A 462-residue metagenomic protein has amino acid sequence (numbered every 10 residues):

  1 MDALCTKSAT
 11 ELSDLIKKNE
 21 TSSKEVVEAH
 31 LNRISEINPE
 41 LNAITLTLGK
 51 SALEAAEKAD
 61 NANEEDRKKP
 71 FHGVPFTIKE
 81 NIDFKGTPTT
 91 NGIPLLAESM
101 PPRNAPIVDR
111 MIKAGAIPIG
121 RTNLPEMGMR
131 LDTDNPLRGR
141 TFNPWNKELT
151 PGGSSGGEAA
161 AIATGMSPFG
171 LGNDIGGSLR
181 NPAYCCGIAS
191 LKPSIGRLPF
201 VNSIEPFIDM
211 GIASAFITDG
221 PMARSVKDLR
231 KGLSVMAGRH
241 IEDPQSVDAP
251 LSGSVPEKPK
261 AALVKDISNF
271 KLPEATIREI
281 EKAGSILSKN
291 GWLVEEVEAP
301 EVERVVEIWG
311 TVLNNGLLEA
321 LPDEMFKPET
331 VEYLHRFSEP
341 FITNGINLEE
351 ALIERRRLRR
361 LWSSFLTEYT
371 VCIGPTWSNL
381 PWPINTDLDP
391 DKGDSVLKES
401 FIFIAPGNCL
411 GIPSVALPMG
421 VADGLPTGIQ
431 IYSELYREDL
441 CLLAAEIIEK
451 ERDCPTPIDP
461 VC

Functional and structural regions predicted by a protein language model:
M1-S51, K289-G291, P457-C462: An N-terminal boundary/leader segment
N19, H30, G73, K113 (+3 more regions): Glycine-rich, small-residue loops and helix-cap segments that act as flexible hinges at active-site edges
S23-E28, E57-N61, P102, E274-E298 (+3 more regions): Acyltransferase
A52, A62-L137: Acidic/His- and Gly-rich active-site-bordering loop/insert found across diverse amide/peptide-bond hydrolases
D66, F71-P94, P256-V264, V312-S363 (+1 more regions): Short helix-loop capping/hinge segments that flank enzyme active sites or metal/cofactor-binding pockets
I78, P118-R121, L171-N173, E296 (+1 more regions): General beta-strand structural signal in soluble alpha/beta enzymes
R103-L233, N408-C409, P413-V421, L425-G428: Short glycine/serine-rich loop segments
K192-E281, E301, R452-C462: A short helix-breaking turn/cap at a secondary-structure junction
